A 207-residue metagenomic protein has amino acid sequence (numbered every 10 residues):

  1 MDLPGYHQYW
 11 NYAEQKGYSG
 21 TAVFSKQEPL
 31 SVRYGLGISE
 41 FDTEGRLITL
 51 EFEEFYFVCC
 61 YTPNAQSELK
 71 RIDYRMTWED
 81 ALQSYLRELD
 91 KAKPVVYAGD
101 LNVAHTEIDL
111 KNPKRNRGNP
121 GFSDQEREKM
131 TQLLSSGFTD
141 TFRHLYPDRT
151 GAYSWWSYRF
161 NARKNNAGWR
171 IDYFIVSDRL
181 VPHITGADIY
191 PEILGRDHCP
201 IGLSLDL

Functional and structural regions predicted by a protein language model:
M1-A65: Structured beta-strand-rich core segments of catalytic domains in phosphoester-bond hydrolases
P4-H7, W78-A167, I171: Metal-dependent phosphoesterases centered on the DNase I-like endonuclease/exonuclease/phosphatase
N11-E14, I38-S39, R163-N166, P191-L194: Short Gly/Pro-enriched turn/cap motifs at secondary-structure boundaries
K16, E68, A104-H105: Active-site environment of divalent metal-dependent phosphoester hydrolases
K16-S31, F160-P182: Conserved beta strand-loop-helix elements of the APE1-like EEP
G37-I38, P63-E79, K114-N119: Surface-exposed cleft-lining segments at the edges of enzyme active sites
T185-L207: Surface polyanion/phosphate-binding segment centered on an Asp-His-Pro turn
